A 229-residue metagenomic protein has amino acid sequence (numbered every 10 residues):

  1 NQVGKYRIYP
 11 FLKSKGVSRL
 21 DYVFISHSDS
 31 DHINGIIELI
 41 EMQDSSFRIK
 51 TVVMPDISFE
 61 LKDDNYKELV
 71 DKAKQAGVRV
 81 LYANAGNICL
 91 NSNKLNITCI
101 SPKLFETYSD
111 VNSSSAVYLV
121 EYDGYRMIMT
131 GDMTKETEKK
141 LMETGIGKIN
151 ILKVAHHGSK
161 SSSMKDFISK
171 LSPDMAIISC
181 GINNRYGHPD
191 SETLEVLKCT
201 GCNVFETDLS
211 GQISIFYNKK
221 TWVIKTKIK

Functional and structural regions predicted by a protein language model:
N1-K229: Non-globular, low-confidence helical/coil segments that flank catalytic cores
